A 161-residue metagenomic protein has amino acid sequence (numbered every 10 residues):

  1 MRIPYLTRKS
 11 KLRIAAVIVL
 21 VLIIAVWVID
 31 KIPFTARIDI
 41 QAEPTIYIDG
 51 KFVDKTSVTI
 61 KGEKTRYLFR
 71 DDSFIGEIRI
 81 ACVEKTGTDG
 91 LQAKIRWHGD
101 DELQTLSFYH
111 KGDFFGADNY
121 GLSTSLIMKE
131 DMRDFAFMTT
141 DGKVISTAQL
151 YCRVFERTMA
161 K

Functional and structural regions predicted by a protein language model:
M1, V21, A36, P44-I46 (+1 more regions): Residue-level marker of intrinsically disordered, low-complexity segments enriched for small/polar residues
M1-S10: N-terminal Lys/Arg-rich, disordered targeting/topogenic segments
L12-R13, K143: Intrinsic disorder/low-complexity detector
R13-K31: Hydrophobic membrane-insertion alpha-helices, especially the h-region of bacterial N-terminal signal peptides
A15-A16, A25, A36, A42 (+6 more regions): A sequence-composition feature that detects small, non-aromatic residues
A25-K94: N-terminal export/targeting and maturation segments
T88-K161: Non-cytosolic head/periplasmic domains of membrane-anchored proteins
